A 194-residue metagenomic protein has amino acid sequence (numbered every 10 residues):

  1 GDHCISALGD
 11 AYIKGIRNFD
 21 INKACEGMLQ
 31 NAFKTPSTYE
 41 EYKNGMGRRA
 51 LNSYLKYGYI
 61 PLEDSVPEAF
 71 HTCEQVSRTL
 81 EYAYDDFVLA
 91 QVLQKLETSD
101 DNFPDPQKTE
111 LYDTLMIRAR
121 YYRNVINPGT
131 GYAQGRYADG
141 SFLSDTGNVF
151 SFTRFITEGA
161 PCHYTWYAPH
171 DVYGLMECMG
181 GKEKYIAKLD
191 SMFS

Functional and structural regions predicted by a protein language model:
G1-L96, M116, Y164-E177: Aromatic-rich carbohydrate-recognition surfaces in CAZymes
L96-S194: Catalytic cores of carbohydrate-active enzymes
